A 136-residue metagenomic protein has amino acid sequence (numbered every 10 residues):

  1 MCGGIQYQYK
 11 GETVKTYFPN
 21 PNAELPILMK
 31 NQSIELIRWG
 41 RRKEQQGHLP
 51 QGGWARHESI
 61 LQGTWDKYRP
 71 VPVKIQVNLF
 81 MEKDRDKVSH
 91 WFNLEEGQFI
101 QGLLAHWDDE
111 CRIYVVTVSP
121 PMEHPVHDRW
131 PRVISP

Functional and structural regions predicted by a protein language model:
M1-P136: Short linear sequence motif anchored by a di-proline
